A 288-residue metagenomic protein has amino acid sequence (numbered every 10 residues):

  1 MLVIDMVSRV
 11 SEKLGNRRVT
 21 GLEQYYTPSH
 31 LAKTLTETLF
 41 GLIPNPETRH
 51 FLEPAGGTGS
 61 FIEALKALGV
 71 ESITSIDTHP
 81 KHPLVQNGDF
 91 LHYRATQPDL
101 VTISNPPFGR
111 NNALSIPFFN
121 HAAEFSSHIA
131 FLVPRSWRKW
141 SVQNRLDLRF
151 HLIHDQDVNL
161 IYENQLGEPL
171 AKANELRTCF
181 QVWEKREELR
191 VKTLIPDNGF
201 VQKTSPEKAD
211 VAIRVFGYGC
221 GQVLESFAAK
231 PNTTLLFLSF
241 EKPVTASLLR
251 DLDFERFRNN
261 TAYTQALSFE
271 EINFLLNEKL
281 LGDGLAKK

Functional and structural regions predicted by a protein language model:
M1-K288: Class I S-adenosyl-L-methionine-dependent methyltransferase catalytic core
